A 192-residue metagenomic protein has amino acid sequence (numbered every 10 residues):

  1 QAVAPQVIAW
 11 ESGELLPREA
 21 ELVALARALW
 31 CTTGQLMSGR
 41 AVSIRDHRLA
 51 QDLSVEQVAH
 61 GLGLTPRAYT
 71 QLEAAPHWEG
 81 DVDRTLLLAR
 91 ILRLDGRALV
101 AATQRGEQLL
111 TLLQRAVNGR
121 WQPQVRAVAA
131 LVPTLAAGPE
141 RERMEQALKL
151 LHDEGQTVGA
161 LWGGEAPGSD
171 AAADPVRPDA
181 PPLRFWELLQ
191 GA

Functional and structural regions predicted by a protein language model:
Q1, V42-G61: Short basic helix-loop element that most often maps to the first helix and adjoining turn of HTH DNA-binding modules
A2-L16, L64-E79: Recognition helix of helix-turn-helix/homeodomain-like DNA-binding domains that insert into the DNA major groove
V3-Q6, R18, T32, S54 (+2 more regions): Short coil turns linking two alpha-helices in DNA-binding domains
A4, L22, I44, V55 (+1 more regions): Helix-turn-helix DNA-binding elements, focusing on the entry/boundary residues of the two helices that contact DNA
A4-V7, E11, R18, V23 (+1 more regions): N-terminal membrane-targeting/anchoring modules of bacterial envelope and secretion proteins
W10, G39, H47, G61 (+2 more regions): Residues in the recognition helix of alpha-helical DNA-binding motifs
R18-Q35, V82-L99: DNA major-groove recognition helix of helix-turn-helix/homeodomain DNA-binding modules
V117-A192: Charged, low-complexity intrinsically disordered regulatory/assembly segments
